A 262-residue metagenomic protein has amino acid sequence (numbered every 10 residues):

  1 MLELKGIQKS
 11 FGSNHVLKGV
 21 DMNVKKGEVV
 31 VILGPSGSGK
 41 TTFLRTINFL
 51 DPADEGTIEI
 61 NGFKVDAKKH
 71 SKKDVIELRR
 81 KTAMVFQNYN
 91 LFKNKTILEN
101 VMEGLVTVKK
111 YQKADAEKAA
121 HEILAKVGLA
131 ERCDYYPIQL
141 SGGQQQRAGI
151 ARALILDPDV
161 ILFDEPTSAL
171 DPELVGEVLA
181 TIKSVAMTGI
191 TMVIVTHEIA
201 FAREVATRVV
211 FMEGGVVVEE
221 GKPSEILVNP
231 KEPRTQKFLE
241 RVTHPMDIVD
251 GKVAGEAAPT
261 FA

Functional and structural regions predicted by a protein language model:
N48: Helix-to-loop junction immediately C-terminal to a conserved catalytic motif
V65-A83, K113-A114, I226-P230: ABC ATPase NBD coupling module
Y135-I138, L156, T188: Conserved signature/switch motifs of ABC ATPase nucleotide-binding domains
I161-D164: Catalytic Walker B motif of ABC-type/P-loop ATPase nucleotide-binding domains
E220-G221: ABC ATPase "signature
S224-A262: C-terminal boundary and immediately downstream tail of ABC-type ATPase nucleotide-binding domains
